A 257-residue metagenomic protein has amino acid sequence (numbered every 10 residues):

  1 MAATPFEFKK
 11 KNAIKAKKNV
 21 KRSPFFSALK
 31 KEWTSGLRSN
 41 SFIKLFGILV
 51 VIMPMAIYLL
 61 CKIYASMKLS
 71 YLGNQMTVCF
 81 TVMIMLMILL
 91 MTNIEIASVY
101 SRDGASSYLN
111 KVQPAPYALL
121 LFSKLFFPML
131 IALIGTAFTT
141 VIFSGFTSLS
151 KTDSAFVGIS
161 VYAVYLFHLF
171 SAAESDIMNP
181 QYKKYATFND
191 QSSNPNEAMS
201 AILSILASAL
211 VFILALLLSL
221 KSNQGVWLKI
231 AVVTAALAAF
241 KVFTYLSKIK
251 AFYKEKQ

Functional and structural regions predicted by a protein language model:
M1-S106, Y117-Q257: Hydrophobic alpha-helical transmembrane segments of membrane proteins
K111-P116: Short helix-to-coil transition segments within interhelical loops that connect adjacent transmembrane helices
